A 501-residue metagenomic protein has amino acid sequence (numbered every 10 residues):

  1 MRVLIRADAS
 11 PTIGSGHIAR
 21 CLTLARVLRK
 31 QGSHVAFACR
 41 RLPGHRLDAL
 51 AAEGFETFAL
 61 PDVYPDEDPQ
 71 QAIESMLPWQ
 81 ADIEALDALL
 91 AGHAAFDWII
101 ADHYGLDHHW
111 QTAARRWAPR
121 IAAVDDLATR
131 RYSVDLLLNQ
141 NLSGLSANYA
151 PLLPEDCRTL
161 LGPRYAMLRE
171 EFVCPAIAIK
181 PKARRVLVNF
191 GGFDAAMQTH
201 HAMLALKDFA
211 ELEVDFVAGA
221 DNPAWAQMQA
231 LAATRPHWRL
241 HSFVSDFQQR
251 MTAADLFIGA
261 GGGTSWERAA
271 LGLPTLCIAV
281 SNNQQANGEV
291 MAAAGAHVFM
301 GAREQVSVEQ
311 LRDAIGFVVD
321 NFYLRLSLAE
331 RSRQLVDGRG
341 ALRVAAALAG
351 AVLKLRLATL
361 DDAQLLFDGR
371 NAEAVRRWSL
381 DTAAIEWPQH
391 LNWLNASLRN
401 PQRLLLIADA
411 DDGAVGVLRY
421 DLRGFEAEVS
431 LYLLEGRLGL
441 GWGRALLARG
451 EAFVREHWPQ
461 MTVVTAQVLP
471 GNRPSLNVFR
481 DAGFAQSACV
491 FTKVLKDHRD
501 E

Functional and structural regions predicted by a protein language model:
D8, S430-G443, V468-L469: A short, internal acetyl-CoA/4′-phosphopantetheine-binding micro-motif in the GNAT/acyltransferase core
Q31-I83, G301: Conserved nucleotide-sugar phosphate-binding/catalytic loop shared by glycosyltransferases and other
S133-A196, G219-D221, W225-A226: A nucleotide-sugar donor-handling region in carbohydrate enzymes
K180-A254: Donor-nucleotide binding loops and adjacent catalytic segments primarily of GT-B fold Leloir glycosyltransferases
T252-G263: Acidic donor-binding loop of glycosyltransferase active sites
A383-G436: Acetyl-CoA-dependent GNAT
G439-V454, R473-D481: Conserved acetyl-CoA-binding loop-helix of GNAT-fold acetyltransferases
V464-L476: Conserved beta-strand-loop-alpha-helix junction that forms the acyl-donor binding cleft
